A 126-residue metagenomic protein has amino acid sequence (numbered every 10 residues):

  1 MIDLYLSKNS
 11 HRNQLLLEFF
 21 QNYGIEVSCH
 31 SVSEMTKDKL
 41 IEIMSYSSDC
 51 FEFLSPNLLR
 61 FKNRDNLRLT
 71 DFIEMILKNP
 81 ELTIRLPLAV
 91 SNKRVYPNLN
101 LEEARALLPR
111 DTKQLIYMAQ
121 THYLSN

Functional and structural regions predicted by a protein language model:
M1-S33: Local sequence-structure signature of Cys/Sec-based thiol-disulfide redox active-site neighborhoods
E34-N126: Thiol/selenol-based redox catalytic cores and closely related redox-interacting motifs
